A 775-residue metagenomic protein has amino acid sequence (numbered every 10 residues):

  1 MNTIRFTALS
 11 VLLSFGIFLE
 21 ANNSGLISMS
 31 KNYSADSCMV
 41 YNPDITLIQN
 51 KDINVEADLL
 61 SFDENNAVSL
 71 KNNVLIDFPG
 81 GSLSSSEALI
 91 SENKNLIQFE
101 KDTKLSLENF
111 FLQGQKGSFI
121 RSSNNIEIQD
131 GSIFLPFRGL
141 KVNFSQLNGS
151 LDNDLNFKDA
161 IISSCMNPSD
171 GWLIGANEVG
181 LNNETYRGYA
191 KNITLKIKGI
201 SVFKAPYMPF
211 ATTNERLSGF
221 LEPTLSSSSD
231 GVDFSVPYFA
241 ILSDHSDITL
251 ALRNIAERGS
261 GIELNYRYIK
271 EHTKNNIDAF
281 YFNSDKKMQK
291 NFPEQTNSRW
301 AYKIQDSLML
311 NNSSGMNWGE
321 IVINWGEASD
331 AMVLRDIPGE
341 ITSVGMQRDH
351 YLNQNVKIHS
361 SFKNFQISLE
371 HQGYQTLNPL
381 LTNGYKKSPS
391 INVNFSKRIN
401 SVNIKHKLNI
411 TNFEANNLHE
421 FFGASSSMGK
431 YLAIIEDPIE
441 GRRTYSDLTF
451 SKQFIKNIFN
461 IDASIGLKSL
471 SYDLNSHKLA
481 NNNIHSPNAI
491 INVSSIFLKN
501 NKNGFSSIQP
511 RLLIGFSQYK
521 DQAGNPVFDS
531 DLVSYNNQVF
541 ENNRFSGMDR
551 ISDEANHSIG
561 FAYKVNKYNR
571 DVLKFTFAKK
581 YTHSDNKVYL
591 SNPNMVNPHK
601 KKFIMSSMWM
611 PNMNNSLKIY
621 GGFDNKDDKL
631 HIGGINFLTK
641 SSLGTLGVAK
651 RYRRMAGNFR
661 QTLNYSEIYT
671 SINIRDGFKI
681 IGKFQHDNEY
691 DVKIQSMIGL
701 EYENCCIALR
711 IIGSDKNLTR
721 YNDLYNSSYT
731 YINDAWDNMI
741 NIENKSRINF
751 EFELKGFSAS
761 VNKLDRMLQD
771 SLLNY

Functional and structural regions predicted by a protein language model:
N2-N23: Classical Sec-dependent N-terminal signal peptides that target proteins to the secretory pathway
A8, L19, R299, Y351 (+3 more regions): Short, solvent-exposed loop/turn segments at the edges of secondary structure
I17, L250, I358, V393 (+1 more regions): A residue-level signal for conserved active-site and pocket-lining positions in enzyme catalytic cores
N22-Q354, A656-F659, R675-G682, N688-V692 (+1 more regions): Structural signature for solvent-exposed beta-strand/loop edge elements and short helix-capping sites, enriched
Q115, N125-E127, N148, D154 (+6 more regions): Outer-membrane beta-barrel translocator/pore domains, especially the C-terminal barrels of Gram-negative outer-membrane
C165-N167, V344-M346, P379-L381, F450 (+1 more regions): Catalytic micro-motifs at enzyme active sites that drive phosphoryl/nucleotidyl and oxygen chemistry
E184-P209, N214-F220, W318-E320, N364 (+2 more regions): Carboxylate/His-rich catalytic cores and anion/metal-binding grooves
V236-A240, W325, Q347, Q354-S360 (+2 more regions): Outer-membrane beta-barrel transmembrane strands
